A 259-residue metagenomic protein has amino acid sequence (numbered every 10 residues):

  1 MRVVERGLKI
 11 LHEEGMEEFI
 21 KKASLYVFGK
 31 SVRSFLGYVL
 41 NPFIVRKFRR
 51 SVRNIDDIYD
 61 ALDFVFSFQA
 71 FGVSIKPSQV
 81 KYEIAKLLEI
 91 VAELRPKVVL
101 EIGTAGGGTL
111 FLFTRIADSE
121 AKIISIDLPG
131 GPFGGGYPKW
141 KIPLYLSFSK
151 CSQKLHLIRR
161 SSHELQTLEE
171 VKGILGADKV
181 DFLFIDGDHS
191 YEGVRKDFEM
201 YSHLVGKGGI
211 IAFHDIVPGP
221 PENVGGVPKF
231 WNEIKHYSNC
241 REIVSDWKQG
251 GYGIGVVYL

Functional and structural regions predicted by a protein language model:
M1-G72: Membrane-proximal basic amphipathic "stem/tether" segments
G15, R53-D57, V80, E164 (+1 more regions): Helix N-terminus capping/helix-initiation residues
F71-S78, I84-L259: S-adenosylmethionine/decaboxylated-SAM
